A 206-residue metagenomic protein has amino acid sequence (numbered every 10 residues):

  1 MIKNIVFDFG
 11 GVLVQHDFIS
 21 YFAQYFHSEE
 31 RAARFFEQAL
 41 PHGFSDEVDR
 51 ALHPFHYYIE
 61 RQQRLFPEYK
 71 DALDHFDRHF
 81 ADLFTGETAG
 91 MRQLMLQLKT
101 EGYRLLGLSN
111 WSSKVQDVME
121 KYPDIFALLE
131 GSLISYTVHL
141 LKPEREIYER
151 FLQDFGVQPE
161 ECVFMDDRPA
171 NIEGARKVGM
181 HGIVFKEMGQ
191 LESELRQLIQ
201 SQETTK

Functional and structural regions predicted by a protein language model:
M1-K3, S112-S113, E120-K206: Asp-based, Mg2+/Mn2+-dependent phosphohydrolase catalytic module
I2-Q93, T100, S112-V115: N-terminal helical cap/lid subdomain that shapes the substrate entry/recognition surface in HAD-like hydrolases
D8-G11, A51, G107, S132 (+1 more regions): Generic structural signal for small/hydrophobic residues in well-ordered secondary structure, especially within
Q15, G107-S109, V184: Hydrophobic residues in well-ordered beta-strands that form the structural core
Q93-L96, T100, Q153, E173: Surface-exposed alpha-helical segments enriched in charged/polar residues
T100-G102, G179: Glycine-centered short loops/turns at secondary-structure junctions
R104-L106, V163: A structural signal for isolated positions on well-ordered beta-strands in alpha/beta enzyme cores
